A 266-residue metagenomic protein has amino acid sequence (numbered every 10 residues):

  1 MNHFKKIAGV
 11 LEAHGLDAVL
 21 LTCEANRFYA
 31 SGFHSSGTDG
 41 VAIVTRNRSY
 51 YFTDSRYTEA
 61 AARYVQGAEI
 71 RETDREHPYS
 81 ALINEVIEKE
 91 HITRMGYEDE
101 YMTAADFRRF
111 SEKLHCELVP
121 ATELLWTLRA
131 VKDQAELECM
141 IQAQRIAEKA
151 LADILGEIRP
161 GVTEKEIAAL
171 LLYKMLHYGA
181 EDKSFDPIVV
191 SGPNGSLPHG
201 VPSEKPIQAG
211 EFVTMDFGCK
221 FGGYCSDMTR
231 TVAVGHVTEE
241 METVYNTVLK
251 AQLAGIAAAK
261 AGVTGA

Functional and structural regions predicted by a protein language model:
M1-A266: Active-site neighborhoods and metal-handling regions in enzymes and metal-associated proteins
